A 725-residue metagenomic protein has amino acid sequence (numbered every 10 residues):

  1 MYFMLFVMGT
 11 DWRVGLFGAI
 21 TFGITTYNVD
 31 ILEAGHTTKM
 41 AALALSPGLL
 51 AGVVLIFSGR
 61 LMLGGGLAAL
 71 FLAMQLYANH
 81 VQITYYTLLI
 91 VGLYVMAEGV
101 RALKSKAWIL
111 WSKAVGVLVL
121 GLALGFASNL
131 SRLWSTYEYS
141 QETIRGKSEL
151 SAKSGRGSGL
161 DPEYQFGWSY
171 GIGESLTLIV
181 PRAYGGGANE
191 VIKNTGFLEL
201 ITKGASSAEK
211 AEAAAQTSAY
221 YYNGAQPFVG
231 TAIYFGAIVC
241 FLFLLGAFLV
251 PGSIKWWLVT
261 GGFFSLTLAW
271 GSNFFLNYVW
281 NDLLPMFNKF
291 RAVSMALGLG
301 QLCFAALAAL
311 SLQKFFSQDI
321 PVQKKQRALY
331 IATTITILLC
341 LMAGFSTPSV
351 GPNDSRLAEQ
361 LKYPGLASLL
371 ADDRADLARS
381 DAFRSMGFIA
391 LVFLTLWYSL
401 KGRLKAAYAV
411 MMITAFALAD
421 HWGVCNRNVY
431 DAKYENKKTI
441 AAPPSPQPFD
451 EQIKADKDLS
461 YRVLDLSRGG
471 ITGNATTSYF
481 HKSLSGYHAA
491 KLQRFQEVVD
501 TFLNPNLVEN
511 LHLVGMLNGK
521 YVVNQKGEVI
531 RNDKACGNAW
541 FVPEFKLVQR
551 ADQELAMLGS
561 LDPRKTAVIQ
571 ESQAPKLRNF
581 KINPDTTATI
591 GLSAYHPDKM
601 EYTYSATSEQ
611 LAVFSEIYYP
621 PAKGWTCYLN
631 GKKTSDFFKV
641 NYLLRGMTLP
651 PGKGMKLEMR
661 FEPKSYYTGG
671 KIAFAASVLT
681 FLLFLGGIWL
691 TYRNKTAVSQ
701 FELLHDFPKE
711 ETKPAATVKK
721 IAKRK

Functional and structural regions predicted by a protein language model:
M1-M8, V239-F241, F393: Transmembrane-helix motifs of polytopic, lipid-linked glycan transferases
Y2-I24, G59-G65: Transmembrane-helix signature of polytopic, membrane-embedded enzymes that assemble or transfer cell-envelope glycans
A19, A34-S46, I56-A73, V81-I83 (+7 more regions): Contiguous transmembrane helix-bundle modules in multi-pass membrane proteins
I83, W111-Y170, R182: Polar, glycine-rich mid-to-C-terminal structural blocks that act as macromolecule-binding/assembly scaffolds
S158-N223, P227, R374-S380, R384 (+2 more regions): Soluble catalytic regions of membrane-associated enzymes that act on cell-envelope and secretory-pathway components
Y184, G196-F235, L249-S253, L268 (+6 more regions): Non-cytosolic juxtamembrane linkers/loops that tether extracellular or periplasmic domains to nearby transmembrane
F241, T267, R564-P714: Active-site-proximal, structured, solvent-exposed surfaces of multi-pass membrane proteins that position macromolecular
